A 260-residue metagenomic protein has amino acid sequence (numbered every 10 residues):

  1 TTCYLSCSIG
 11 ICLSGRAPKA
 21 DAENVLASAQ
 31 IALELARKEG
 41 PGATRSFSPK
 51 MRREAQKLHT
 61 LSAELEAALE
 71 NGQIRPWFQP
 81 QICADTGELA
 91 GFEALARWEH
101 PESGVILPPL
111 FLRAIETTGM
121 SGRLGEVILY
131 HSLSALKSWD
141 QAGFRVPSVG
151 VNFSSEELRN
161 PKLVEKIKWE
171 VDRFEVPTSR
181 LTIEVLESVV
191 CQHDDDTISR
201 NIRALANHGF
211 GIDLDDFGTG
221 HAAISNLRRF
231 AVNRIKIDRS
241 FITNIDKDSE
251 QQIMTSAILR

Functional and structural regions predicted by a protein language model:
T1-C7, R37, G104, D140-P147 (+1 more regions): Catalytic core regions of nucleotide second-messenger enzymes
T2, C7-V25, K50-R53, Q81-T86 (+3 more regions): Catalytic strand-loop-helix junctions within cyclic-nucleotide turnover domains
S8-A17, N24-E39, R45-T60, E64 (+7 more regions): Cyclic nucleotide signaling catalytic output domains
L13, A17, T44, A84 (+2 more regions): Catalytic core of bacterial c-di-GMP phosphodiesterases, primarily the EAL and HD-GYP domains, capturing alpha-helical
L13, K57-I115, P147, N152 (+1 more regions): Active-site core of bacterial EAL-family cyclic-dinucleotide phosphodiesterase domains
D21, R53-T60, E64, E70-Q73 (+4 more regions): Signal-transducing alpha-helical linker
V25-L33, L61, A94, A114-I115 (+5 more regions): Structural preference for long, well-ordered alpha-helical segments in enzyme cores
L124, Y130, F174-I183, D194-D215 (+1 more regions): C-terminal EAL-domain catalytic cores of bacterial cyclic di-GMP phosphodiesterases
